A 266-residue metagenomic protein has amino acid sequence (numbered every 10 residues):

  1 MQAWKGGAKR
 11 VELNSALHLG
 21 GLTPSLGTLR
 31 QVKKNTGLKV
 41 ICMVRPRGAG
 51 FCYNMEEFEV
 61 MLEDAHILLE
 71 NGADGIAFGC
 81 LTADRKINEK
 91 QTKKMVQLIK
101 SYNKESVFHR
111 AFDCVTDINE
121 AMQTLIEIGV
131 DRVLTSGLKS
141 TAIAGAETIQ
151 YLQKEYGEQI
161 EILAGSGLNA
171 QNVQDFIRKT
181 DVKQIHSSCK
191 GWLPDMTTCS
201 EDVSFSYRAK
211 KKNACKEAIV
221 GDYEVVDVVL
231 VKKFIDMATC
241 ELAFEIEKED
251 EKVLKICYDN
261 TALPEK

Functional and structural regions predicted by a protein language model:
M1-Q2, Y53-D64, T116-I128, I162 (+1 more regions): Catalytic cores of alpha/beta
G6-V11, T36-L38, G72-G75, S101-N103 (+3 more regions): Glycine-enriched alpha-helix->loop->beta-strand junction motifs that scaffold or abut catalytic
R10-G21, I67, N71-A83, V130-I143 (+1 more regions): Glycine-rich phosphate-binding active-site loops on the catalytic face of alpha/beta enzymes
L17-G37, E56, T82-I99, V115-E120 (+3 more regions): Active-site-adjacent beta->alpha loops and helix N-cap segments on the catalytic face of soluble alpha/beta enzymes
T36-A49, I99-F112, Y156-G165: Short beta-strand/loop segments at the ligand-binding rim of alpha/beta enzyme cores
V44-L62, L81, V107-D117: Active-site mouth loops of central-metabolism enzymes
R45-G48, Y156-K266: C-terminal alpha-helical cap/extension of soluble enzyme domains
V107-R110, A121-A164, N169-N172: Acidic/histidine-rich catalytic cores of soluble enzymes
